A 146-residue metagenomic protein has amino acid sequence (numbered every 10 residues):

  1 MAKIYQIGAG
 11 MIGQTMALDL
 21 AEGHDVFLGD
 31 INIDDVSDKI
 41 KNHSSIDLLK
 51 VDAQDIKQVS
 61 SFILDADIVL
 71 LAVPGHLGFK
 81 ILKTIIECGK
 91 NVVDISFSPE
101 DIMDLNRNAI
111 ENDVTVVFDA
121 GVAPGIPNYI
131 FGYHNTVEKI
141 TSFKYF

Functional and structural regions predicted by a protein language model:
I4-G8: Conserved N-terminal Rossmann-fold NAD(P)-binding element of oxidoreductases
G13-Q14: N-terminal Rossmann-fold NAD(P) dinucleotide-binding loop
N32-D35, P99: Helix N-cap at the beta1-alpha1 junction of Rossmann-like dinucleotide-binding domains, i.e., the first residues
H43-D55: Rossmann-fold cofactor-recognition segment
D52-D65: Conserved Rossmann-fold cofactor-binding substructure of NAD(P)-dependent oxidoreductases
S61-I63, H76-I95: Rossmann-fold NAD(P) dinucleotide-binding segment
I95-F118: Rossmann-fold NAD(P)-binding glycine/threonine-rich loop
G132-F146: Conserved anion/nucleotide-ligand pocket segment
